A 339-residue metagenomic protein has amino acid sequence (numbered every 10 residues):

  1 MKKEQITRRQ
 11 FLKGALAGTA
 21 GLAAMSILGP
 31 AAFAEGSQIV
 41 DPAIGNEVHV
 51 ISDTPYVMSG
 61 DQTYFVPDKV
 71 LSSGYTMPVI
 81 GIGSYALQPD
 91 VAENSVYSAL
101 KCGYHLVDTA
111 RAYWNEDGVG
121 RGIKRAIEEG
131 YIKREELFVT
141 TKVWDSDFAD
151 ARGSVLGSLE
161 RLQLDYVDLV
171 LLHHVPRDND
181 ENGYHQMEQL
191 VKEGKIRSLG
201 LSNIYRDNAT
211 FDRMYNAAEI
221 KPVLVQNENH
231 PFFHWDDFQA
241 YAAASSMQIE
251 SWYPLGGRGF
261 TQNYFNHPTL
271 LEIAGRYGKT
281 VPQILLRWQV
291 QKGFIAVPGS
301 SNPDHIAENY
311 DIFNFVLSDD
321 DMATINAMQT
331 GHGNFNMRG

Functional and structural regions predicted by a protein language model:
M1-T7, A20-M25, A31-F33: N-terminal secretory signal peptides
R8-A15: N-terminal export leaders
E35-K69, E308-G339: Terminal-tail/helix-coil boundary detector
I82, V107, V167, L199: Glycine-centered flexible beta-alpha turn that most often forms the glycine-rich phosphate-binding loop
Q88-A99, F148-R161, F211: Short, acidic/polar
V91-C102, L106, A110-W114, G118-G122: N-terminal carbohydrate-binding/catalytic regions of secreted carbohydrate-active enzymes
A151-H173, Q189-E193: CE4/NodB-like, metal-dependent polysaccharide N-deacetylase domain that modifies extracellular/periplasmic N-acetylated
V175-G339: Beta/alpha (TIM)-barrel catalytic core signal, keyed to glycine-rich beta->alpha loops juxtaposed to Asp/Glu that bind
